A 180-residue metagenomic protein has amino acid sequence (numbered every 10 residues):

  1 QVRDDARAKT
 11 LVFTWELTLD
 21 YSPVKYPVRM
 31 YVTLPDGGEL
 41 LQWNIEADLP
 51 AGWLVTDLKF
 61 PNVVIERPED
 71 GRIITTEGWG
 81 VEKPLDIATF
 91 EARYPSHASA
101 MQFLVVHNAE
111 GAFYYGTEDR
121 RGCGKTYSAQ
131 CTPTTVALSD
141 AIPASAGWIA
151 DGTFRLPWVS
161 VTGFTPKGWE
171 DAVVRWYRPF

Functional and structural regions predicted by a protein language model:
Q1-F180: Carbohydrate-recognition beta-sandwich/jelly-roll modules in extracellular/periplasmic carbohydrate-active proteins
